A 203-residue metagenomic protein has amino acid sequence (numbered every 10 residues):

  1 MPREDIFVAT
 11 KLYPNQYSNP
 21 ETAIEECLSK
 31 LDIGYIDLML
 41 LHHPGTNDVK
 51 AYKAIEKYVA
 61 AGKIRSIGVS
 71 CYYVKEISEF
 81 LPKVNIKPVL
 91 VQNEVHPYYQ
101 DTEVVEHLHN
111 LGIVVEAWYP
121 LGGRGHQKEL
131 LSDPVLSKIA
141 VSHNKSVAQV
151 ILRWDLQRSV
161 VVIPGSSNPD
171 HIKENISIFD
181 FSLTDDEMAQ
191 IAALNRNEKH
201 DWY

Functional and structural regions predicted by a protein language model:
M1-E4, F179: Lumenal/extracellular "mature" regions of secretory-pathway glycan-modifying transferases
P2, N19-P20, N47, S146: Alpha-helix capping and helix-coil boundary motifs
R3-Q16, D37-P44, C71: A short, structured active-site edge motif that brings together acidic residues
D5, I33-I36, I64, P88: Local beta-strand N-terminus motif with an aromatic residue
V8, E21-T22, D133-P134: A generic alpha-helix surface/boundary motif
Q16-D32, K50, K75-S78, Q100: Short, acidic/polar
E21-L41, K57-A61, K83: CE4/NodB-like, metal-dependent polysaccharide N-deacetylase domain that modifies extracellular/periplasmic N-acetylated
H43-Y203: Beta/alpha (TIM)-barrel catalytic core signal, keyed to glycine-rich beta->alpha loops juxtaposed to Asp/Glu that bind
